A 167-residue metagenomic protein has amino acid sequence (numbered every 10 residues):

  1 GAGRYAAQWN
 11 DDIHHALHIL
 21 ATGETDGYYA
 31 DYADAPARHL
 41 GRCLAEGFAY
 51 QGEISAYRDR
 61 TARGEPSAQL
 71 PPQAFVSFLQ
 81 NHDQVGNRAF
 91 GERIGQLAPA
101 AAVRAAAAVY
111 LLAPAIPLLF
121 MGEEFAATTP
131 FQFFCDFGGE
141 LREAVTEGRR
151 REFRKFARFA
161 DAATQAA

Functional and structural regions predicted by a protein language model:
G1-A166: Conserved alpha/beta catalytic core and glycan-binding cleft of carbohydrate-active enzymes
